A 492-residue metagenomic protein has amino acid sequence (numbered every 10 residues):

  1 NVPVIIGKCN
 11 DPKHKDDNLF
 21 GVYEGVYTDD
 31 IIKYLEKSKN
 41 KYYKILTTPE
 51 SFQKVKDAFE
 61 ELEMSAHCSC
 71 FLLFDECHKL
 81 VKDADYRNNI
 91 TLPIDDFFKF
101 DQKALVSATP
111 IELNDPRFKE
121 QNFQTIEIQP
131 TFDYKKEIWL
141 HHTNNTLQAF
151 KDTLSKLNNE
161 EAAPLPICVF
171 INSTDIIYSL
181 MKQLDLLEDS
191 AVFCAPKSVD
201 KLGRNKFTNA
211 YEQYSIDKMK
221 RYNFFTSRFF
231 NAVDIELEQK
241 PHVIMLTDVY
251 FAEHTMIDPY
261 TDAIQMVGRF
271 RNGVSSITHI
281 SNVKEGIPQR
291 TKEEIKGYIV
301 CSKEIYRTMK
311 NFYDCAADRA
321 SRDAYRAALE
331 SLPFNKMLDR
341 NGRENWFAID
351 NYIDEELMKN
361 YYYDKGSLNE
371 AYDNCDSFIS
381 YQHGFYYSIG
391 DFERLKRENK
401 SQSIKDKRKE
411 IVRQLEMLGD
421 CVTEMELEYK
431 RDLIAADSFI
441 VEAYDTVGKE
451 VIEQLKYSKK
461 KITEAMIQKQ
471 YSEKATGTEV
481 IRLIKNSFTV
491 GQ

Functional and structural regions predicted by a protein language model:
N1-C9, I45-P49, T153-D185: Conserved strand-helix element at the start of the C-terminal RecA-like helicase core
N1-Y27, P49-Q53, I111-N114, S173-D175: Conserved Walker A/P-loop ATP-binding site and its immediately adjacent core in helicase/helicase-like ATPase domains
Y34, S51-M64, S107, I216 (+2 more regions): SF2 helicase motor core recognition
T48-F52, E60-A104: SF2 helicase catalytic motif II
A108-K156: Interdomain hinge/linker at the junction between the two RecA-like core domains of SF2 helicases
S198-T226: Conserved helicase ATPase core of P-loop NTP-dependent helicases/translocases
Y250-I277: Conserved SF2 helicase motif VI
G297-Q492: The feature captures the C-terminal accessory region of ATP-dependent helicases and related nucleic-acid translocases
